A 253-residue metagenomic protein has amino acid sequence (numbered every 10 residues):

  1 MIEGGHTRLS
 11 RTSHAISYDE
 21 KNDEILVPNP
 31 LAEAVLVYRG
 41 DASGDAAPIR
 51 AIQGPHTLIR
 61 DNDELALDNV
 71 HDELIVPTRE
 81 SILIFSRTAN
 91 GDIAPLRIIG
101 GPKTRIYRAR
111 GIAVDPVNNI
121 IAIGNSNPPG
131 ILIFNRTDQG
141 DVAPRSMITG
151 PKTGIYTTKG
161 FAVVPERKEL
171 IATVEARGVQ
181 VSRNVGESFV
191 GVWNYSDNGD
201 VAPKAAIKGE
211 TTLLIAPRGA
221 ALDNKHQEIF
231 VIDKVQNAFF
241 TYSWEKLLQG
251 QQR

Functional and structural regions predicted by a protein language model:
M1-G4, A46-G54, I93-G101, V142-G150 (+2 more regions): Beta-propeller fold detector
G5-K21, P55-E73, P102-N118, P151-K168 (+2 more regions): Beta-rich, blade/repeat-based domains predominating in secreted/periplasmic proteins but also intracellular
V27, V76, I123, A172-T173 (+1 more regions): Residue position within the beta-strands of beta-propeller blades
P30, G40, R79, R87 (+6 more regions): Short loop/turn segments immediately following the C-termini of beta-strands
A32-A34, A46, S81, I93 (+4 more regions): A detector of repeated loop/turn-to-beta-strand junctions in beta-rich toroidal repeat architectures
Y38-D45, I84-D92, I133-V142, V192-D200 (+1 more regions): Short loop/turn segments immediately following beta-strands, especially the blade-tip and inter-blade linker loops
V174-E187, Y242: Short, conserved, GDST-rich strand-edge loop motifs in beta-rich repeat architectures
G219-R253: Blade-level signature of beta-propeller repeat domains, shared across WD40, Kelch, NHL, RCC1 and BNR/Asp-box propellers
